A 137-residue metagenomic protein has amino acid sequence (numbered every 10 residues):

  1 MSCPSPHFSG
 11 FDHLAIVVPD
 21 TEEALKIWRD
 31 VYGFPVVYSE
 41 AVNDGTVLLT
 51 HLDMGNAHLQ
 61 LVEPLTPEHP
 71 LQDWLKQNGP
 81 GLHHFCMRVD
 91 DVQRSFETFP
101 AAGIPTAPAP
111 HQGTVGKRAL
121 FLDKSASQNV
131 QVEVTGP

Functional and structural regions predicted by a protein language model:
M1-L25, P80-V89: N-terminal beta-strand motif that seeds the catalytic metal site of vicinal oxygen chelate
S2-H7, T50-D53, Q60, F96-P137: Vicinal oxygen chelate
A24-R29, F99: Conserved active-site tyrosine of GNAT-family acetyltransferases
D30-V37, A102-T106: Conserved acetyl-CoA-binding loop of GNAT-fold acetyltransferases
P35-G55: Acidic (E/D-rich), amphipathic helical modules within compact regulatory domains
V37-Y38, E68-Q72: A short, acidic/glycine-rich surface segment
D73-A101: Short, solvent-exposed interaction modules
